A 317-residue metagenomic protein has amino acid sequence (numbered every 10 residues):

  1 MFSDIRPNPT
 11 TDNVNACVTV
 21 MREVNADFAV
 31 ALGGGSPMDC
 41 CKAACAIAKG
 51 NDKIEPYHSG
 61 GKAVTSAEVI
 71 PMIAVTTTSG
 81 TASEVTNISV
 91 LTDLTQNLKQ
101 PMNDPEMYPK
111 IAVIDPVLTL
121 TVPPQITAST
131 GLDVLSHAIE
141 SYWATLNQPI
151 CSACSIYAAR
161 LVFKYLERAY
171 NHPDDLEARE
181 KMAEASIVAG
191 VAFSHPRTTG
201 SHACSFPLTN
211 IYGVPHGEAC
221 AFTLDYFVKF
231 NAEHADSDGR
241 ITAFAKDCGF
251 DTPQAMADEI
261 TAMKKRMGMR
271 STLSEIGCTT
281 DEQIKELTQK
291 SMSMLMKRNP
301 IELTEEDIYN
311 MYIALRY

Functional and structural regions predicted by a protein language model:
M1-T11: Short beta->alpha junction loops
F2-S3, A29-L32, A189-G190: Short glycine-rich or small-residue beta-strand-to-loop segments that form or flank ligand, phosphate, metal/Fe-S
D12-T19, E23-V117: Glycine/threonine-rich beta-strand-loop-alpha-helix active-site module that forms ligand/phosphate-binding
N13-M21, V162, I260, M311: Generic hydrophobic alpha-helical segments
I88-P196, P300, E306: Carboxylate- and glycine-rich phosphate/diphosphate-binding segment that chelates Mg2+/Mn2+
S141-E259: Active-site segments that bind and position negatively charged phosphate/pyrophosphate groups
A245-Y317: C-terminal charged capping/lid subdomain of soluble metabolic enzymes
